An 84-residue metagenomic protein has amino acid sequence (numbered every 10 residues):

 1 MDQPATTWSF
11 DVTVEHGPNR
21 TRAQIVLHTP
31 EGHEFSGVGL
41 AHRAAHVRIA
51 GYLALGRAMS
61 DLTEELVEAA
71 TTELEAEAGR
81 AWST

Functional and structural regions predicted by a protein language model:
M1-Q24, P30-T84: Polyanion-binding surfaces on beta-sheet-dominated domains and ring/shell assemblies
